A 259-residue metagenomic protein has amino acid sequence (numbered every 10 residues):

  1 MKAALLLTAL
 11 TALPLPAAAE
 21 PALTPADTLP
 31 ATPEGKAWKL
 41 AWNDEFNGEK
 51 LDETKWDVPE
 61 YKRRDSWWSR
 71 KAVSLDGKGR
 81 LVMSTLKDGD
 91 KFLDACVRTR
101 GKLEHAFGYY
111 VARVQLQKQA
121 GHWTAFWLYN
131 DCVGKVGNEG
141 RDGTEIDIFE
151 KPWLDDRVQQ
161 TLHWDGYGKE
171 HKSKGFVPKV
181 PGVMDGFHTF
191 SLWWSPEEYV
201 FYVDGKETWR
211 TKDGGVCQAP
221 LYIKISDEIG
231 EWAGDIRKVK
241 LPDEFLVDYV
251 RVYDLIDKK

Functional and structural regions predicted by a protein language model:
A4-P14: Bacterial N-terminal signal peptides
L15-A19: Mature, extracytoplasmic segments of signal peptide-bearing proteins
E20-K259: GH16 jelly-roll
